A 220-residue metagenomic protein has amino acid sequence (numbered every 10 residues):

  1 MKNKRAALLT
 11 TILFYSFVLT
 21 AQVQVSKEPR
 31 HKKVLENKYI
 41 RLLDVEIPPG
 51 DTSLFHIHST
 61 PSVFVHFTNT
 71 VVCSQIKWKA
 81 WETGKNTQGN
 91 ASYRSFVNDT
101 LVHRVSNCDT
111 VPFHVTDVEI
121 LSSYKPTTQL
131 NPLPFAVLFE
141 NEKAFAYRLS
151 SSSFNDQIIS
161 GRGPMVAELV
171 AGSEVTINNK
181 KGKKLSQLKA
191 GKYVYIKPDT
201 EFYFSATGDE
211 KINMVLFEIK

Functional and structural regions predicted by a protein language model:
M1-K27: Bacterial Sec-dependent N-terminal signal peptides
V23-L42: Short N-terminal segments immediately surrounding and downstream of signal-peptide cleavage
L43-I57, Q75, F145-R162, N178-G182: Conserved short histidine dyad/triad with adjacent acidic residue
V45, S53-H58, F64, T83-G84 (+5 more regions): Short histidine-centered beta-strand/loop micro-motifs that create catalytic or ligand/metal-coordination sites
S59-K77, R162-K180: Glycine- and acidic-residue-biased ligand/ion/polar-headgroup-sensing regions
W78-V97, G182-D199: Short acidic-glycine-tyrosine-enriched beta hairpin
F96-S152: Surface-exposed beta-loop interaction hotspot
N98-L121, G172, K197-K220: Ligand-binding loop in jelly-roll beta-barrel domains
